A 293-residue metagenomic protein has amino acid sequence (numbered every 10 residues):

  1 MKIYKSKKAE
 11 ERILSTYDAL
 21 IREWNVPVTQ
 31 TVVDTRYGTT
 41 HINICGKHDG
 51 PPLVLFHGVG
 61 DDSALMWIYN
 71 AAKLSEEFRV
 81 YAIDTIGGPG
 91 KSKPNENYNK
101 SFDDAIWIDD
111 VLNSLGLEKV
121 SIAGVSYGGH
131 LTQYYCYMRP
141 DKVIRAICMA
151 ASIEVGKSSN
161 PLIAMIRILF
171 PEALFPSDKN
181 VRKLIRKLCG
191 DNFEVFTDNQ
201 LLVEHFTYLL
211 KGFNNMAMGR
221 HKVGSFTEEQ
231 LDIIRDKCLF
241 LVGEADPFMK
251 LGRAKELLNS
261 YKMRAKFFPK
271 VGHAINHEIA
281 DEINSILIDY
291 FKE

Functional and structural regions predicted by a protein language model:
M1-L53, F78, E118, K292-E293: Alpha/beta-hydrolase fold catalytic core
G38-G90: Conserved HGGG/HGGXW glycine-rich cap/lid loop of the alpha/beta-hydrolase fold
A82-A123: Active-site loop/oxyanion-hole signature of alpha/beta-hydrolase fold enzymes
G124, G128, T132: Gly/Ala-rich beta-loop-alpha elbow adjacent to hydrolase catalytic centers
Q133, Y137, R145-L174: Flexible "cap/lid" loop of the alpha/beta hydrolase fold
K157-P161, F175-D232: Conserved alpha/beta-hydrolase catalytic His-Asp/Glu region
C238-V271, H277: Conserved loop-alpha-helix segment in the C-terminal half of the alpha/beta-hydrolase fold that carries the catalytic
H277-D289: Post-His helix in hydrolase/transferase enzymes
